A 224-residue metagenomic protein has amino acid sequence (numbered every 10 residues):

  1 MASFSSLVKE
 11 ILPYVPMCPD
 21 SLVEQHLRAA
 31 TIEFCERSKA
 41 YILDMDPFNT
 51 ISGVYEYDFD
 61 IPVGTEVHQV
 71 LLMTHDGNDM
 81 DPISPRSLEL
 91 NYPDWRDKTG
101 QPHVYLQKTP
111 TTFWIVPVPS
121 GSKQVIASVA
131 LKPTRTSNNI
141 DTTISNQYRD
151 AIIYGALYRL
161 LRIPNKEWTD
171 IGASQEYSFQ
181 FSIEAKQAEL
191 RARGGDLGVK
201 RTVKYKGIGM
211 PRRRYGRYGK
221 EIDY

Functional and structural regions predicted by a protein language model:
M1-Y224: Glycine-enriched, solvent-exposed interface loops adjoining structured elements
